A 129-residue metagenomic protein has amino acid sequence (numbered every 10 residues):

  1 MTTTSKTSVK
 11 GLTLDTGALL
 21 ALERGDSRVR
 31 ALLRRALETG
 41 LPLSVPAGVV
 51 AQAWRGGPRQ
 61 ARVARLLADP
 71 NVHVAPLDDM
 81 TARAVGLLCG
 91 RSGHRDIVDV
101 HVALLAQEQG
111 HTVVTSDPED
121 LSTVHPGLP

Functional and structural regions predicted by a protein language model:
M1-V45, W54-A68: Short, well-structured N-terminal submotif of metal-dependent ribonuclease cores
T3-T4, H73-E119: Active-site neighborhoods of divalent-metal-dependent phosphate/nucleic-acid chemistry enzymes
Q52, R62, A84, T123-V124: Phosphate- and divalent-cation-binding pockets in alpha/beta enzyme and binding domains that engage nucleotide-derived
N71-H73, P129: Conserved beta-strand segments of alpha/beta enzyme cores
R91, L128-P129: Short low-complexity, flexible loop/linker segments enriched in glycine and/or proline with clustered acidic
D120-L128: Short loop/helix-cap segments at secondary-structure boundaries that form the rim of catalytic
